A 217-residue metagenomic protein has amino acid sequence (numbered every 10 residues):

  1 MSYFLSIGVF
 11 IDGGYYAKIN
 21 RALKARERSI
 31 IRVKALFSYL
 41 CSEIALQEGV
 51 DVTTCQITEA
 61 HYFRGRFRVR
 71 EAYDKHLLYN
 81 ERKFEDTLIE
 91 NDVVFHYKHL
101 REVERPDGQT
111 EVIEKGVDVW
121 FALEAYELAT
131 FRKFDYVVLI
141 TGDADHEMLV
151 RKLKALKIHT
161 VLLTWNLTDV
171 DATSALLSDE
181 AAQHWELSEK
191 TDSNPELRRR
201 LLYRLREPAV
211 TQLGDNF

Functional and structural regions predicted by a protein language model:
M1-I113, H159, L163-T168: Domain-level signal for Mg2+-assisted phosphodiester chemistry and nucleotide/NA-binding surfaces in nucleic-acid
D86-F217: Nuclease catalytic cores that cleave nucleic-acid phosphodiester bonds, predominantly acidic two-metal-ion
